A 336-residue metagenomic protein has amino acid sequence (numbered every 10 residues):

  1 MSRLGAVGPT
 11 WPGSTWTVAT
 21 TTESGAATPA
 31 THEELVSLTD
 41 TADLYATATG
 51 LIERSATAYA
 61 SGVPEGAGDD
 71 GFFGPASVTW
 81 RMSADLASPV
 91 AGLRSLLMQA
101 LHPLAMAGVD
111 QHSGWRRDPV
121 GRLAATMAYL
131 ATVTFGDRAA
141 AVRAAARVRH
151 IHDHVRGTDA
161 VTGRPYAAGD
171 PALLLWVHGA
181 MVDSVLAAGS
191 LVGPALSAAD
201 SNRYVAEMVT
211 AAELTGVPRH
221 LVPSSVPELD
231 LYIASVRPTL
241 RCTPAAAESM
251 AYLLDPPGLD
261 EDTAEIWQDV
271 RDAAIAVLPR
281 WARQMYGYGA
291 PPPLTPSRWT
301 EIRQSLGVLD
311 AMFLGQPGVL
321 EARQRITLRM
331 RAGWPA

Functional and structural regions predicted by a protein language model:
A6-P9: Short polybasic linear motifs
W11-W176, A180-A336: Mature, function-bearing regions of proteins
